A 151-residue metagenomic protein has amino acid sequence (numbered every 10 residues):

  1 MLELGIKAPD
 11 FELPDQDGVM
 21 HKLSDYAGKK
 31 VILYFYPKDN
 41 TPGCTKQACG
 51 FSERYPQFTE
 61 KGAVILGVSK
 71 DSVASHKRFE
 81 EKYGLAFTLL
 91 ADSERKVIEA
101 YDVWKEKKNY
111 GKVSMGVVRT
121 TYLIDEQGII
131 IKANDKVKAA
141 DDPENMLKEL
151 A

Functional and structural regions predicted by a protein language model:
M1-A151: Chalcogenol-based redox active-site neighborhoods
